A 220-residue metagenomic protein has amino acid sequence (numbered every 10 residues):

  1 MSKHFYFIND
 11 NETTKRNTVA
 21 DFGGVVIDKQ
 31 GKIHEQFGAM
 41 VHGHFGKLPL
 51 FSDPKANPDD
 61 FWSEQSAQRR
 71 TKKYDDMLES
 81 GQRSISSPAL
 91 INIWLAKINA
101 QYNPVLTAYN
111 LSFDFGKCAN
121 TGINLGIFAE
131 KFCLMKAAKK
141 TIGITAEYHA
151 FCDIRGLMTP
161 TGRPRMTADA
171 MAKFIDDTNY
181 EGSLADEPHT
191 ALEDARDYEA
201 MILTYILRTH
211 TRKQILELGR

Functional and structural regions predicted by a protein language model:
S2-T121: Conserved non-catalytic scaffold segment of RNase H-like nuclease domains
N9, F132, E193: Single, functionally critical "micro-switch" positions that shape active/binding sites and transmembrane helices
R16, K139, A200: Conserved protein kinase catalytic core
V105-L111, K117, I154-R220: Acidic, Mg2+-coordinating catalytic module of metal-dependent nucleases/exonucleases that use a two-metal-ion mechanism
G122-K131: A short alpha->loop->secondary-structure connector
L134-P160: Short alpha-helix plus adjacent loop in nuclease-associated cores
